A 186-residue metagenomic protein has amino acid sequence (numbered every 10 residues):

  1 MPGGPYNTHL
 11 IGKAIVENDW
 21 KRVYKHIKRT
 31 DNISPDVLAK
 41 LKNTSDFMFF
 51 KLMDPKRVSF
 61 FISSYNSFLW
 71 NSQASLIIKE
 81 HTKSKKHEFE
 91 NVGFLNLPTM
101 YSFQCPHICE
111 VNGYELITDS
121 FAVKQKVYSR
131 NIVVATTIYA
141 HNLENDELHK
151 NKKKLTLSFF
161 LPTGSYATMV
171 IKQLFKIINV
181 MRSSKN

Functional and structural regions predicted by a protein language model:
M1-S158, P162, I171-N186: Extended, charged/glycine-rich binding lobes that contact polyanionic ligands
Y166: Conserved tryptophan-centered aromatic signature that marks the ligand-binding surface of SH3 and related Trp-rich
